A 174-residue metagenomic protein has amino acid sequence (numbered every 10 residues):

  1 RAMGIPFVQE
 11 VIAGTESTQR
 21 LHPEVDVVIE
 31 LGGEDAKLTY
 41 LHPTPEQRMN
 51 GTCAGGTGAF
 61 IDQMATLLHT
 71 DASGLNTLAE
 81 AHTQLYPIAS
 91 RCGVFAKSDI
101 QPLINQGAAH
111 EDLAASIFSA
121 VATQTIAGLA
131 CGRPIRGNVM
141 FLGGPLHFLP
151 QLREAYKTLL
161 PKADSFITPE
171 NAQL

Functional and structural regions predicted by a protein language model:
R1, C131-L159, P169-L174: Glycine-rich phosphate-binding loops at beta-strand->alpha-helix junctions
R1, P45, S98-H110, P134-G137: Gly-rich Lys/Arg/Thr-decorated short loops/hinges at beta-loop-alpha junctions or inter-strand turns that position
R1-I12, T39-Q47: Short beta-strand-loop/turn "lid" adjacent to the catalytic site in phosphate-handling enzymes
V25-H42: Gly/Thr-rich phosphate-binding beta-strand-loop-beta motif of the actin/hexokinase/Hsp70
L31-D35, T57, G143-L146: A short acidic Gly-Thr/Ser loop motif
P43-Q84, A172: Glycine-rich phosphate-binding loop plus the immediately following alpha-helix
A96-A127: Adenine-nucleotide phosphate-binding core of ATP-dependent small-molecule kinases
